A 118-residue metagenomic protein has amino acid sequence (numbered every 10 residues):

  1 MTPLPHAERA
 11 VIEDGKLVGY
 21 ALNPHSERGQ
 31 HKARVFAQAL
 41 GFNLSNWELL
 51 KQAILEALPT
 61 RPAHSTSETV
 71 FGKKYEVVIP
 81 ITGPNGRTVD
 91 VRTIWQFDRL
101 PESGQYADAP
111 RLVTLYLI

Functional and structural regions predicted by a protein language model:
M1-I79: Compact soluble domain cores
A53-T114: Functional cores of ribonucleases/endoribonucleases
